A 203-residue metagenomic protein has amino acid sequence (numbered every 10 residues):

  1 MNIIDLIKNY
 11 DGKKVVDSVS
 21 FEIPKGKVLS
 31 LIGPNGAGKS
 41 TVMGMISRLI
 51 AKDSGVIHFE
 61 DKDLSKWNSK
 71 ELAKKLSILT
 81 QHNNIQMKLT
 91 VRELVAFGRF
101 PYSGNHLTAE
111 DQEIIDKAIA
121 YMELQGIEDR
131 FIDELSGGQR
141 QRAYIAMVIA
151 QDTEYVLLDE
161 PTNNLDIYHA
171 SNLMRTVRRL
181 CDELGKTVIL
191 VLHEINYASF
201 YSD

Functional and structural regions predicted by a protein language model:
I32-P34: The feature captures the beta-strand-to-loop junction immediately N-terminal to the Walker
S47: Helix-to-loop junction immediately C-terminal to a conserved catalytic motif
G55-D63, L72: Conserved ABC transporter NBD signature motif
A96, A109-I127, D152: Conserved ABC ATPase "signature" region
F131-L135: Conserved ABC ATPase signature
V156-E160: Catalytic Walker B motif of ABC-type/P-loop ATPase nucleotide-binding domains
